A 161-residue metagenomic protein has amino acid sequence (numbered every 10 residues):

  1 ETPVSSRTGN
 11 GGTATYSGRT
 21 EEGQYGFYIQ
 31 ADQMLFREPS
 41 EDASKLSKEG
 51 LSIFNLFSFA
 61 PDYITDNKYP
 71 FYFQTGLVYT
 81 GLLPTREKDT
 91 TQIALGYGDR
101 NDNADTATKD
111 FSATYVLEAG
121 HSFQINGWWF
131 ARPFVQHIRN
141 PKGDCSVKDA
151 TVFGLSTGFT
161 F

Functional and structural regions predicted by a protein language model:
E1, L51-F59, F73-T75, T91-D99 (+2 more regions): Transmembrane beta-barrel strands of outer-membrane/channel proteins
E1-Q30: Surface-exposed beta-loop-beta
E1-V4, F36-S40, S58-I64, G98-D105 (+1 more regions): Sequence/structural signature of outer-membrane beta-barrel proteins
G18-Y25, K45-S47, I64-Y69, A107-A113 (+1 more regions): Replace "Gram-negative outer membrane beta-barrel proteins" with "bacterial and organellar outer membrane beta-barrel
I29, T75-L77, I93, L117-A119 (+1 more regions): Membrane-embedded beta-strands of outer-membrane beta-barrel proteins, especially the hydrophobic/small aromatic
D32-F36, V78-L82, G120-S122, G158-T160: Transmembrane beta-barrel domains of outer membrane proteins
F36-L51, G81-T90, I125-W128: Short loop/turn motifs that connect adjacent beta-strands in outer-membrane beta-barrel proteins
D149-F161: Outer-membrane beta-barrel "beta-signal"
